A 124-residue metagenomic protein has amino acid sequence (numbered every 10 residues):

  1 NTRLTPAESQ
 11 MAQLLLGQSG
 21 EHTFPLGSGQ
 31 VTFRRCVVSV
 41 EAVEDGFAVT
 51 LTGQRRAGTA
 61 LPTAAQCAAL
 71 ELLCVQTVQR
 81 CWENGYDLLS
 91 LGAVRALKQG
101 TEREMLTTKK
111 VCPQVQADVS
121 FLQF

Functional and structural regions predicted by a protein language model:
N1-F124: Membrane-proximal alpha-helical signals and transmembrane carboxylates
